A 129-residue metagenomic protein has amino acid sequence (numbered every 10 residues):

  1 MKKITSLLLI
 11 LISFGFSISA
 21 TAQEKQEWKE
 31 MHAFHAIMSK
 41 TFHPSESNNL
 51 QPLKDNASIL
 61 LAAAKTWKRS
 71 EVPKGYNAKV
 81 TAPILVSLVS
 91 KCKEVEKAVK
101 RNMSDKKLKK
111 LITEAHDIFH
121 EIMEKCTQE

Functional and structural regions predicted by a protein language model:
M1-K25: Bacterial Sec-dependent N-terminal signal peptides
E24-E129: Mature extracytoplasmic or organellar-lumen-exposed domains after removal of signal/transit peptides
